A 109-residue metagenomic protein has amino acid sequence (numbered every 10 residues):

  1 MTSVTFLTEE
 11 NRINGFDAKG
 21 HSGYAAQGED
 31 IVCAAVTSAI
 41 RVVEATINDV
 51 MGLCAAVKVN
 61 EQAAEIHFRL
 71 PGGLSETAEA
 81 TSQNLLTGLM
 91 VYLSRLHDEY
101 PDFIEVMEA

Functional and structural regions predicted by a protein language model:
M1-I31, R41, A45-A109: N-terminal intrinsically disordered, cationic/polar leader segments that include organellar targeting peptides
V32, V36: Short, conserved glycine- and acidic-residue-centered signature motifs in active-site or ligand-binding loops
